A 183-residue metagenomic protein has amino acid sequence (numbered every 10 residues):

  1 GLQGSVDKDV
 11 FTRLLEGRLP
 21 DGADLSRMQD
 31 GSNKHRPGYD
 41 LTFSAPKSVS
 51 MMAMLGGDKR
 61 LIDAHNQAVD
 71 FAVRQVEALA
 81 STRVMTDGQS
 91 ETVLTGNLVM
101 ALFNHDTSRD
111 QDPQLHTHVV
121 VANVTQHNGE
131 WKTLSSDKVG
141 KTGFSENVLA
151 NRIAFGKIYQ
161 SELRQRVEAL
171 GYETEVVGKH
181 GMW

Functional and structural regions predicted by a protein language model:
G1-W183: Intrinsically disordered, flexible peripheral segments
